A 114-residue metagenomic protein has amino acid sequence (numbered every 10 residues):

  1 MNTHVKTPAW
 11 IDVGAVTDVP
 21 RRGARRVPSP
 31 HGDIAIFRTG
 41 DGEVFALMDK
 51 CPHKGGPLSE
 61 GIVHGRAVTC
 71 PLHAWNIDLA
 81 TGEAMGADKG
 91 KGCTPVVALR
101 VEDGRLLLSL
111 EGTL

Functional and structural regions predicted by a protein language model:
M1-G65, C93-L114: N-terminal pre-ligand scaffold of iron-sulfur
R22-G23, I34, P71-L72, D78-L79: Short, flexible segments with low predicted structural confidence
C51, C70-H73: Short cysteine clusters
P57-H64, W75-M85: Iron-sulfur (Fe-S) cluster-binding segments and ferredoxin-like electron-carrier domains, especially [2Fe-2S]
G65-P71, A84-C93: Short cysteine/histidine-rich metal-coordination sites, predominantly Zn2+-binding motifs
A74-W75, R100: Short amphipathic alpha-helical patches
